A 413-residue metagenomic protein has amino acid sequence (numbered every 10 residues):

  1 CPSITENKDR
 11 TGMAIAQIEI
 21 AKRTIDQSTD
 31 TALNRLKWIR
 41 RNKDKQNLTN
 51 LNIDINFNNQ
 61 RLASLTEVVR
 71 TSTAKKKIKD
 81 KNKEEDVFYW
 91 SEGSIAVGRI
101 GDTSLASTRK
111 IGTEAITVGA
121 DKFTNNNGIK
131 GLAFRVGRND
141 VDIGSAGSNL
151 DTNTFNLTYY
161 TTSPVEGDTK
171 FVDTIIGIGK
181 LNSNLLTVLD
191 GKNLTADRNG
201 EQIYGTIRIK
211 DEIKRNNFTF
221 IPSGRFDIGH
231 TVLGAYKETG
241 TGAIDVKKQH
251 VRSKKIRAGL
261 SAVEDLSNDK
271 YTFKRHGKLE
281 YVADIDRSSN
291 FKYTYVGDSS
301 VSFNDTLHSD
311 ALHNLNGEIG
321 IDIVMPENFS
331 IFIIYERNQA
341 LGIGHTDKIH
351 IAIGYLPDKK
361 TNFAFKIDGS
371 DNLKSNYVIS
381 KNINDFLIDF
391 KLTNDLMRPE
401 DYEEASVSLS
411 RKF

Functional and structural regions predicted by a protein language model:
C1-D26, D30, K83-F413: Membrane translocator/pore-forming domains, dominated by Gram-negative outer-membrane beta-barrels
I15-V87, D358-K366: Outer-membrane beta-barrel biogenesis signature
